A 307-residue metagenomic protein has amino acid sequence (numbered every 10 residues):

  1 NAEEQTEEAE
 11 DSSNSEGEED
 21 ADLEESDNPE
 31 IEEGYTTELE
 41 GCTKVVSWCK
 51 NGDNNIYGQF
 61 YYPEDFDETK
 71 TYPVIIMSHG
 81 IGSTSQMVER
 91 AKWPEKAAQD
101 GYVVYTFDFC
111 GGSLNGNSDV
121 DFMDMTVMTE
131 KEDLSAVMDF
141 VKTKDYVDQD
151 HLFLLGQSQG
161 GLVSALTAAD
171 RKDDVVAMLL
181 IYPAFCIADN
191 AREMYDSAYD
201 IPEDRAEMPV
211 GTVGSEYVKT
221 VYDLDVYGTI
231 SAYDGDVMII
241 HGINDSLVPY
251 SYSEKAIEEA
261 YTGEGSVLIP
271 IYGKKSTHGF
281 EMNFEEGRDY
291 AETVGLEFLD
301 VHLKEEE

Functional and structural regions predicted by a protein language model:
N28-T69: N-terminal cap/lid segment of alpha/beta-hydrolase-fold proteins
S83-P94: The serine-hydrolase catalytic nucleophile loop
R90, P249-E259: Short alpha-helix in the alpha/beta-hydrolase fold that links the catalytic acid
A97-G116: Conserved alpha/beta-hydrolase
M123-D145: Alpha/beta-hydrolase active-site loop
L166-V213: Hydrolase active-site cap/lid region
Y233, I239-H241, D245: Short beta-strand/loop motif that positions the catalytic acidic residue of the alpha/beta-hydrolase fold
G263-E307: C-terminal catalytic histidine-bearing segment of alpha/beta-hydrolase fold enzymes
